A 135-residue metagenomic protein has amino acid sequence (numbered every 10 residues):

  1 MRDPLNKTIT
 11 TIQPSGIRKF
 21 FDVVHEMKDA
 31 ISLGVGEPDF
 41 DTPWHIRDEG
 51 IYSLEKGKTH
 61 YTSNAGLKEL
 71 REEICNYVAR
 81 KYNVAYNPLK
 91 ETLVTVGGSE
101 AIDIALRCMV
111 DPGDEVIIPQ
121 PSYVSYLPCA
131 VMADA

Functional and structural regions predicted by a protein language model:
M1-I9: Generic N-terminal amphipathic, Lys/Arg-enriched alpha-helix
T8-G97, I104: N-terminal small-domain helix-loop-helix segment of the aminotransferase-like
G97-G98, Q120: Fold-independent oxyanion-binding glycine-rich loops and adjacent beta-strand/coil segments at enzyme active sites
C108-A135: PLP-dependent aminotransferase-like
